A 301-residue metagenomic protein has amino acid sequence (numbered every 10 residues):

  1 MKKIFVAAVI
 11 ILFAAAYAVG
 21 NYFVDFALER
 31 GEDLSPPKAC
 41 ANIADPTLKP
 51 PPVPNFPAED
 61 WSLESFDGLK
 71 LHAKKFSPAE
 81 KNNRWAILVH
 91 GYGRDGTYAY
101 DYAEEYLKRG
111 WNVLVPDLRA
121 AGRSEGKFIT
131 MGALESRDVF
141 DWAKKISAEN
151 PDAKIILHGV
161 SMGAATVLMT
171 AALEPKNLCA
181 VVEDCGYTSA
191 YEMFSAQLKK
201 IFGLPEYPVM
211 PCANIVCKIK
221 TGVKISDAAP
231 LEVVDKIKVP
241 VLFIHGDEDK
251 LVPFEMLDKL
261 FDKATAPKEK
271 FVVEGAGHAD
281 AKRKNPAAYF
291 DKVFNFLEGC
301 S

Functional and structural regions predicted by a protein language model:
I4-E64, K74: An N-terminal hydrophobic leader/cap segment in hydrolases
Y92-E105, L118: The serine-hydrolase catalytic nucleophile loop
Y102, P230, V239, P253-D262: Short alpha-helix in the alpha/beta-hydrolase fold that links the catalytic acid
E105-E125: Conserved alpha/beta-hydrolase
I129-N150: Alpha/beta-hydrolase active-site loop
M169-V223: Hydrolase active-site cap/lid region
K236-K238, F243-H245, D249: Short beta-strand/loop motif that positions the catalytic acidic residue of the alpha/beta-hydrolase fold
D262-A279: Catalytic histidine neighborhood in serine/cysteine hydrolases with alpha/beta-hydrolase-type architecture
